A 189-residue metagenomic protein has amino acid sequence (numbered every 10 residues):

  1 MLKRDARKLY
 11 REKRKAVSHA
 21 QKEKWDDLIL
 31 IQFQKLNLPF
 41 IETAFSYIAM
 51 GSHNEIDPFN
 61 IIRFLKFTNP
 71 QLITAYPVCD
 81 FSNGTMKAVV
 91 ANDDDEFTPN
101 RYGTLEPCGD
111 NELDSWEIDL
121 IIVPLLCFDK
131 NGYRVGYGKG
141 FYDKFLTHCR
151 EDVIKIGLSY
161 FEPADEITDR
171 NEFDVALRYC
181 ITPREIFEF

Functional and structural regions predicted by a protein language model:
M1, E12-A16, E117-I121, K130-Y133 (+1 more regions): Surface-exposed, charge/polar-rich loops and edge strands
M1-T98, L105, N111-E112: N-terminal active-site beta-alpha-beta segment that forms phosphate/nucleotide-binding and substrate-recognition loops
Y10, S46, T74, I122 (+2 more regions): A residue-level signal for conserved active-site and pocket-lining positions in enzyme catalytic cores
I48, L125, R184: Glycine-rich, N-terminal phosphate-binding loop of Rossmann-like dinucleotide-binding domains
G51-H53, F81-S82, C127-F128, Y142 (+1 more regions): Short, solvent-exposed loop/turn segments at secondary-structure junctions
I56-I62, R134-D143: Short Gly/Thr/Asp-enriched flexible loops that form oxyanion-binding sites at enzyme active sites
I73-V78, V123-L125, I156: Short, hydrophobic/aromatic-rich beta-strand segments within well-structured domains
D95-V123, F128-Y133, G140: Soluble catalytic domains of membrane acyltransferases
